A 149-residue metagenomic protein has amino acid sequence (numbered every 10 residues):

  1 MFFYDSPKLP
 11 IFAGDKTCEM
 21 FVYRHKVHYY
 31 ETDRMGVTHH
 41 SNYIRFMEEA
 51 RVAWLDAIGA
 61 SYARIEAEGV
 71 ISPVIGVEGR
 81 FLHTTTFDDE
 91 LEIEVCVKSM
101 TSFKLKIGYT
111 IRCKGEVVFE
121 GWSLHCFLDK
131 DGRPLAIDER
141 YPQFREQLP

Functional and structural regions predicted by a protein language model:
F3-S6, F12-D56: Catalytic strand-loop segment that frames the active site of acyl-thioester-processing enzymes
F3-Y4, F12, M20-Y23, D56 (+2 more regions): HotDog/MaoC-like acyl-thioester-processing domains
H25-Y29, F81, F127: Hydrophobic residues in beta-strands and at strand termini
Y43-F46, P73, G108, L124: Residue-level recognition of specific faces of alpha-helices
W54-M100, K104-L105, C126: Hydrophobic beta-strand-centered segment that forms part of the acyl-chain substrate-binding groove
